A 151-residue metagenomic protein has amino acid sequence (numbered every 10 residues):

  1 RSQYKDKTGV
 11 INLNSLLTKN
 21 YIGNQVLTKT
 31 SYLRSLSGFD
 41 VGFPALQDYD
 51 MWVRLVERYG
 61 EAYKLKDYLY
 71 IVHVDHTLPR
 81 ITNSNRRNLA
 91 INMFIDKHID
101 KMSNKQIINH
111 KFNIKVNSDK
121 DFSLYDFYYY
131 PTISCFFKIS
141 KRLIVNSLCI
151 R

Functional and structural regions predicted by a protein language model:
R1: Short beta-strand-to-loop element that shapes/binds the nucleotide-sugar donor at the catalytic cleft/hinge
Y4-A90, F94, Q106: Conserved nucleotide-sugar donor-binding catalytic segment
E57, A62, Y68-R151: C-terminal subregions of glycosyltransferases and related glycan-biosynthesis enzymes
